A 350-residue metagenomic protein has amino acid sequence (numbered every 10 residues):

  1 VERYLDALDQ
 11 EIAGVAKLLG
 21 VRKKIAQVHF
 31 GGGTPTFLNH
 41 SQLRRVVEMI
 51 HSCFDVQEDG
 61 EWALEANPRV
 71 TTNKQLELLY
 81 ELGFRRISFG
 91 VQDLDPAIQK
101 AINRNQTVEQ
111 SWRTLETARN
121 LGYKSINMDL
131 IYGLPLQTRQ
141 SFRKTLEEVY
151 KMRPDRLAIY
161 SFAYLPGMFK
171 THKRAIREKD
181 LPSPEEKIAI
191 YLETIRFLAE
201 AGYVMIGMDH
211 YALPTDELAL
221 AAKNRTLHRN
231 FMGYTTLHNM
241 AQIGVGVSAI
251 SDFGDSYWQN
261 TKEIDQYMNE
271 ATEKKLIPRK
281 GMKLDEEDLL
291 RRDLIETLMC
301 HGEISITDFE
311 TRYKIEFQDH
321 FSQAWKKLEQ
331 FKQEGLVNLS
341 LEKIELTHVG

Functional and structural regions predicted by a protein language model:
V1-L18, K24-Q318: C-terminal scaffold of the Radical SAM
E316-K332: Short amphipathic alpha-helical interaction segments
Q330-E342: A short, conserved structural fragment
S340-G350: Accessory beta->alpha helical hairpin/"wing" motif in late/C-terminal subdomains of nucleic-acid enzymes
